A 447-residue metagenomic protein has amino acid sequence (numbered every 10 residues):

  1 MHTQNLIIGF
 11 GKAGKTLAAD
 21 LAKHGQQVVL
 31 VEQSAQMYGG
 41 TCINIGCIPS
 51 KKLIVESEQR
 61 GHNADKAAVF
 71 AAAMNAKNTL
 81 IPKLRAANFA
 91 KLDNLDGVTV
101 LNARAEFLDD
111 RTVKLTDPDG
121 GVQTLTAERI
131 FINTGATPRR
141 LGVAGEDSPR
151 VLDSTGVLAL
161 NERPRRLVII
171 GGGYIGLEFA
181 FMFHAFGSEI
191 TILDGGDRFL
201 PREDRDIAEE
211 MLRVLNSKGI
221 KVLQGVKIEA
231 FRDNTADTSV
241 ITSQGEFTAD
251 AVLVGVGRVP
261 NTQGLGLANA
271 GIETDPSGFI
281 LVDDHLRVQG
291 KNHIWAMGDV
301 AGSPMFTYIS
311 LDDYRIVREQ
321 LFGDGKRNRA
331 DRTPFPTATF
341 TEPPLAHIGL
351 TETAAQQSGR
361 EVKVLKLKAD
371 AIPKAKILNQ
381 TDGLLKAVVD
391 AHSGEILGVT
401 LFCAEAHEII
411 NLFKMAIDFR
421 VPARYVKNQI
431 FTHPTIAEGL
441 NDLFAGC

Functional and structural regions predicted by a protein language model:
M1-G11, R163-G173: Beta1/beta-strand and adjacent pyrophosphate-binding region of the FAD-binding site in flavoprotein oxidoreductases
M1-T3, D20-Q27, E32-R163, T191 (+7 more regions): Glycine-rich flavin
L6-I8, A105, T124-G135, I169-I170 (+3 more regions): Short hydrophobic core segments
I8-Q36, T41-I43, I48, K52-L53 (+1 more regions): Flexible, glycine-rich terminal cap/loop adjacent to redox cofactors in electron-transfer oxidoreductases
A18, A22, A180, H184-A185: Gly/Ala-rich phosphate-binding loop of Rossmann-like dinucleotide-binding domains, activating on the conserved
Q27, R166, S188-T191, K221 (+1 more regions): Residues at the starts of beta-strands that form the adenosine-phosphate
D147-R163, E246-D324: FAD-site-proximal beta/loop scaffold in flavoenzymes
E203-D204, E210, H293, M297-A354 (+1 more regions): A conserved FAD-binding loop/helix module that cradles the flavin
